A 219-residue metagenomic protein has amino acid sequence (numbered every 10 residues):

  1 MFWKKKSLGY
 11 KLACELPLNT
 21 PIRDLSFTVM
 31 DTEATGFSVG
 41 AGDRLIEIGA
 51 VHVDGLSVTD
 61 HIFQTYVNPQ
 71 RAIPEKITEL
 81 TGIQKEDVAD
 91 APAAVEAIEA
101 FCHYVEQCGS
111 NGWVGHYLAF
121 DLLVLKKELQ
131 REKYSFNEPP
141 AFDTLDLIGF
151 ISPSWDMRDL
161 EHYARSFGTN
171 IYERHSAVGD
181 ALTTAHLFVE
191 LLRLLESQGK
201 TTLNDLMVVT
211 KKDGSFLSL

Functional and structural regions predicted by a protein language model:
M1-L18, V189-L219: Acidic two-metal-ion nuclease catalytic site recognized across multiple nuclease folds, prominently DnaQ/RNase D-T
F2-R131, E138, M157, R165 (+2 more regions): Conserved non-catalytic scaffold segment of RNase H-like nuclease domains
K126, A185-L192: Short, amphipathic alpha-helical segments that act as regulatory/interfacial helices in nucleotide-processing proteins
Q130, F142-M157: Short alpha-helix plus adjacent loop in nuclease-associated cores
F136-F142: Short, acidic/small-residue loops that bind anionic groups at enzyme active sites
S176-F188: Acidic, divalent-metal-coordinating active-site segment for phosphoryl/phosphodiester hydrolysis, typified by short
